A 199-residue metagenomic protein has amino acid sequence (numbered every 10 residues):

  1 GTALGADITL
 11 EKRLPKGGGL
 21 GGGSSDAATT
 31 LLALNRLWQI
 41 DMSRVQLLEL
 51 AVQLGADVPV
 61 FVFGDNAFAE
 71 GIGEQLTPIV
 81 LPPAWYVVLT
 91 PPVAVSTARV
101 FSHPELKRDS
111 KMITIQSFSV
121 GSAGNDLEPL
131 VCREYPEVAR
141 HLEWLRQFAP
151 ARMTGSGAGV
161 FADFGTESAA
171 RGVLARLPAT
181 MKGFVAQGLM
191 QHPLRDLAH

Functional and structural regions predicted by a protein language model:
G1-L14: Helix-rich "cap/lid" substructures immediately adjacent to catalytic or cofactor-binding pockets
E11, G121-G124, M153-S156: Short beta-strands and strand-loop turn motifs
G18-R44: DPxDG-like acidic metal-binding loop motif
G22-G23, T154-A158: Glycine-rich beta-strand-to-loop/alpha-helix junction loops that act as flexible
F61-P150, D163-H199: Conserved, helical-rich catalytic subdomain that frames metal- and/or nucleotide-binding sites in enzyme alpha/beta
